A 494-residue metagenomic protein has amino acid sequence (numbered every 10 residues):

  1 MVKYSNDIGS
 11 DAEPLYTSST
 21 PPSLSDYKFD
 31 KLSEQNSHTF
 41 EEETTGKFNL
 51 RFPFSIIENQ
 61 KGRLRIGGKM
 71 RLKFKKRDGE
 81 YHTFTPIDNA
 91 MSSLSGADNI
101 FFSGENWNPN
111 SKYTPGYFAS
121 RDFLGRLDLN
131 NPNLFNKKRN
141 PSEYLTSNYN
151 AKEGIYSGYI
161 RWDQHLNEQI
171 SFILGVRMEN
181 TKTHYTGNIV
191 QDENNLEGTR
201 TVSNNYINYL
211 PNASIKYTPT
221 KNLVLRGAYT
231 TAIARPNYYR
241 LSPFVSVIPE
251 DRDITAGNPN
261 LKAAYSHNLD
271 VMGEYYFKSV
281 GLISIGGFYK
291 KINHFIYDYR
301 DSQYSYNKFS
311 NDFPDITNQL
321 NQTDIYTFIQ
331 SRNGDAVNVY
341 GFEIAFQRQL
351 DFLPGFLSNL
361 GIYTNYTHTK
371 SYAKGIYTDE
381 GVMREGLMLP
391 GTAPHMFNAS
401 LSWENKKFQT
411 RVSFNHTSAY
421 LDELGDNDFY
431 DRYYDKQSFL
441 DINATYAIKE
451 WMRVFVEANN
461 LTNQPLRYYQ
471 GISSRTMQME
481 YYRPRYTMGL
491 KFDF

Functional and structural regions predicted by a protein language model:
M1-D30, N89-S147, S302-R332: Flexible glycine-rich, low-complexity coil/linker segments exposed to the extracellular/periplasmic environment
H38, E42-T44, G68-K76, M178-H184 (+8 more regions): Transmembrane beta-strands of outer-membrane beta-barrel pores
E42-L50, G154-I160, Y209-I215, G257 (+6 more regions): Hydrophobic, lipid-facing positions within transmembrane beta-strands of outer-membrane proteins
F54-L64, G79, N167-Q169, N222 (+3 more regions): Short loop/turn motifs that connect adjacent beta-strands in outer-membrane beta-barrel proteins
G62-G68, F172-V176, L225-G227, I283-I285 (+7 more regions): Transmembrane beta-strands of outer-membrane beta-barrel proteins
D88, I362, H416-L424, Y434 (+1 more regions): C-terminal beta-signal and adjacent terminal beta-strands/loops of Gram-negative outer-membrane beta-barrel proteins
E143, S147-G154, N204, I233-I292 (+3 more regions): Outer-membrane beta-barrel signature, preferentially recognizing the C-terminal barrel domain of Gram-negative
Y289-K291, F309-Y420, T462: Gram-negative outer-membrane beta-barrel transporters
